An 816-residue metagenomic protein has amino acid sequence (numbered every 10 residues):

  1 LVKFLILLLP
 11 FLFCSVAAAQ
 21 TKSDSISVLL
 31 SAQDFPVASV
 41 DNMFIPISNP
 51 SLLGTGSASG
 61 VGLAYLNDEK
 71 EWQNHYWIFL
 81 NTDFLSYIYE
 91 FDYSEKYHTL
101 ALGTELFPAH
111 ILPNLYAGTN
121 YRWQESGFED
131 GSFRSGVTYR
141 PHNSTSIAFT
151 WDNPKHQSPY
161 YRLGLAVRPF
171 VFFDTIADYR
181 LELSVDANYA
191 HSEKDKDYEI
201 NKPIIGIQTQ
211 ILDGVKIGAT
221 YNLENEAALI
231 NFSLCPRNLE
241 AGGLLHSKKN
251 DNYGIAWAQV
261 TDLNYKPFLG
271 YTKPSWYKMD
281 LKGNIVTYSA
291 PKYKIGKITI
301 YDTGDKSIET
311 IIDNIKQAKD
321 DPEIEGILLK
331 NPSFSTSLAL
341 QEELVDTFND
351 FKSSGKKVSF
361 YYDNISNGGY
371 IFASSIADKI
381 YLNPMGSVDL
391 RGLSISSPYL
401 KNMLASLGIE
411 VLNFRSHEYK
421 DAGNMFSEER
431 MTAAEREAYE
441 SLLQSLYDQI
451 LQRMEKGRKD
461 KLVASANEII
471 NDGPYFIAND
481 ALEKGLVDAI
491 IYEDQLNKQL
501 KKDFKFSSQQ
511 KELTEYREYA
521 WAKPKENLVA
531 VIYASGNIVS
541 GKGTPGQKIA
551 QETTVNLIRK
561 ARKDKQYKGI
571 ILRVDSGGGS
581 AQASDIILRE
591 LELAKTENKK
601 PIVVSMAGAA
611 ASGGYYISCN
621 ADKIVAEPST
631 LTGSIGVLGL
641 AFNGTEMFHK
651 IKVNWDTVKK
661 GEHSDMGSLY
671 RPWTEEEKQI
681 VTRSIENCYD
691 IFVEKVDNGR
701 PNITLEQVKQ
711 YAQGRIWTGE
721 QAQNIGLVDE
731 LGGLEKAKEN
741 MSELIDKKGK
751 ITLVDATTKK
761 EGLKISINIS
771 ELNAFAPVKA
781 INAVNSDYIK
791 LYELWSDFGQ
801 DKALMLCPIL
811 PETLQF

Functional and structural regions predicted by a protein language model:
L5-C14: Bacterial N-terminal signal peptides
Q20-W257: Subset of outer-membrane beta-barrel
F268-S397, K523-M647: Cleft-lining beta-strand/loop regions that shape enzyme active-site pockets
D363-K420, I491-Q510, A607-S664, G732-K748: Flexible, acidic/glycine-enriched loop-and-adjacent beta/alpha segments that face the extracytoplasmic/periplasmic side
K401-L500, T645, H649-K748: Charged, glycine-interspersed solvent-exposed loop segments at helix/strand-loop junctions that cap or gate access
L496-V531, I587, L744: Extracytoplasmic and endomembrane cell-envelope/extracellular-matrix remodeling and assembly machinery
E526-V529, Y533-Q566, T757-F816: Intrinsic disorder and flexible/low-complexity segments
E735-I769: C-terminal intrinsically disordered, low-complexity extensions immediately downstream of enzyme catalytic cores
